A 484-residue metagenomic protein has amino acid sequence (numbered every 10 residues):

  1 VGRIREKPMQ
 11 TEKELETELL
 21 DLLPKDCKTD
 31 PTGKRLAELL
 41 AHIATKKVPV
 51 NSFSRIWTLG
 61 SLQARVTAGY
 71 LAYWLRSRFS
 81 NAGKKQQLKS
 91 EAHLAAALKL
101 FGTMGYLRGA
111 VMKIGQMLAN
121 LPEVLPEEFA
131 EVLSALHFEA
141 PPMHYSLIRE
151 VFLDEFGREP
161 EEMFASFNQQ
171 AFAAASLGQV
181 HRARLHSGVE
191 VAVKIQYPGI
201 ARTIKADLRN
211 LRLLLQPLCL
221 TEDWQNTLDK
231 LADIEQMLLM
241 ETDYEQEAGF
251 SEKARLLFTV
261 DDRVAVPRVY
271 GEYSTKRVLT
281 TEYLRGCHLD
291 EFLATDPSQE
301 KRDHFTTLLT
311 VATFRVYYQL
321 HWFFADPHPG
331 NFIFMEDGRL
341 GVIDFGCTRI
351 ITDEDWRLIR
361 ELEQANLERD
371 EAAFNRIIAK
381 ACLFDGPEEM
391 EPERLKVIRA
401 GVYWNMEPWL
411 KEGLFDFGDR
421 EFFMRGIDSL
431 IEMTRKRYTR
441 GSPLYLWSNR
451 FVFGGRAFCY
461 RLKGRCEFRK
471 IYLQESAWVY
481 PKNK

Functional and structural regions predicted by a protein language model:
G2-Q179, K205-T227, K436, F453 (+3 more regions): N-terminal accessory/targeting segments that precede structured cores
E16, L39, A44-S52, L88-S90 (+6 more regions): Helix-rich C-lobe and terminal helical cap/extension of kinase-like folds
R108-M112, R212-L215, E252-R255, F314 (+3 more regions): Short, amphipathic alpha-helical segments that act as regulatory/interfacial helices in nucleotide-processing proteins
E127, S134-P141, L153, A201-R209 (+5 more regions): ATP-dependent phospho-/nucleotidyl transfer catalytic cores
Q179, V191, A265, L279 (+1 more regions): Protein kinase-like catalytic core scaffold
R182, E190-Q196: Glycine-rich ATP phosphate-binding loop
G330-F334: Hydrophobic residue at the +6 position relative to the catalytic HRD Asp in the kinase catalytic loop
